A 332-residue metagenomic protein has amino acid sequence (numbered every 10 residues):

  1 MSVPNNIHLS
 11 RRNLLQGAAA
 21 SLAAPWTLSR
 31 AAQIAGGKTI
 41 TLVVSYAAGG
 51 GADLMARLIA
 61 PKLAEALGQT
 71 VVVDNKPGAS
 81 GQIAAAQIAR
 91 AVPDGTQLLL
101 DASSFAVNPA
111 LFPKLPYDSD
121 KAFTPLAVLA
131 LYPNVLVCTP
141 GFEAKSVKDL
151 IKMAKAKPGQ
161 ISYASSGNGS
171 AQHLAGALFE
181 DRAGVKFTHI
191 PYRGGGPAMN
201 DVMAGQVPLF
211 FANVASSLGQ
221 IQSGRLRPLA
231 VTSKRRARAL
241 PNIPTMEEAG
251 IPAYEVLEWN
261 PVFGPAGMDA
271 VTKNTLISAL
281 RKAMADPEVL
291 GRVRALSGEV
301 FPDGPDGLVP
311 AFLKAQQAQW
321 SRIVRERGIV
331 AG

Functional and structural regions predicted by a protein language model:
M1-N13, G17-L22: N-terminal secretory signal peptides
N13, A18, N75, S80 (+14 more regions): Conserved functional loop/turn residues at catalytic and ligand-binding sites
W26, A31-K121, Q160, V185-P208 (+2 more regions): N-terminal (or domain-start) structured segment
G37-T39, D181, A270-G332: An extracytoplasmic/periplasmic, membrane-proximal ligand-sensing/linker region
R90-G95, A110-P197, M246, W259-R292: Hinge/capping helix and adjacent helix->loop/strand transition within the periplasmic-binding protein
L100-F105, S165, G195, A212-S217 (+3 more regions): Beta->alpha turn/N-cap motifs
L131, S217-A285, A315-A318, I323: C-terminal lobe and pocket-closing loops of periplasmic/extracytoplasmic Venus-flytrap solute-binding proteins
